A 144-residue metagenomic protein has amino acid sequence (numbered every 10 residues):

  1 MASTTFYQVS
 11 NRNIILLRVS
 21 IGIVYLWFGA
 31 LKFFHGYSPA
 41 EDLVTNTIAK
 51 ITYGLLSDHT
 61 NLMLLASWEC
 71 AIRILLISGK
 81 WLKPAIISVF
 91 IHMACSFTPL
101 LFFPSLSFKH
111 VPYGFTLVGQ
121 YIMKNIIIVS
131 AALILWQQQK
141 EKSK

Functional and structural regions predicted by a protein language model:
M1-K144: Membrane-interface extramembranous regions
